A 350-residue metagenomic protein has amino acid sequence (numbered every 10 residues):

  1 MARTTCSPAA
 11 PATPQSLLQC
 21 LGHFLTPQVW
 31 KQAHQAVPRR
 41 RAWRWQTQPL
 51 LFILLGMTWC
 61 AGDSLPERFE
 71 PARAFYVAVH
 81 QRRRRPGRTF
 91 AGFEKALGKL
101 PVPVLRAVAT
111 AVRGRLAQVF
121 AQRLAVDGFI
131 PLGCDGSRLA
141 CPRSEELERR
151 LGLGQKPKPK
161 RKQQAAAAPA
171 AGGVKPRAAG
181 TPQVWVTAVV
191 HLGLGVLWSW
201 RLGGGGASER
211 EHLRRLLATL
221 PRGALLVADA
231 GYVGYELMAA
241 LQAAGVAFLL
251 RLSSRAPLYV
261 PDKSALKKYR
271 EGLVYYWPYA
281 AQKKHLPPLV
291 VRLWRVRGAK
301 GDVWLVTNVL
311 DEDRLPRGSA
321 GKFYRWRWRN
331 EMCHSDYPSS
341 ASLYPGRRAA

Functional and structural regions predicted by a protein language model:
M1-P71, V108, D127-I130, R143-E146 (+1 more regions): Single, function-defining residue in the core of a domain
A61-S64, V79, L100, V104: Amphipathic alpha-helical interaction segments
R73-R83: Extended, structured, electrostatic nucleic-acid-contact surfaces
R83-K156, K160-P169: Active-site- or DNA-interface-adjacent structural scaffold in DNA-acting proteins
